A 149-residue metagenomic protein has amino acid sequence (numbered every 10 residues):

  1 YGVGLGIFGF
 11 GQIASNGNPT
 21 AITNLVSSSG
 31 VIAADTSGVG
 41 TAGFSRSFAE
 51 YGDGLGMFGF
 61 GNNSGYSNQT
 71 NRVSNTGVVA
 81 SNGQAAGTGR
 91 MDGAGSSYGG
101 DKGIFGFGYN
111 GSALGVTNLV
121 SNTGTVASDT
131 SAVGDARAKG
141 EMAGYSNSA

Functional and structural regions predicted by a protein language model:
Y1-A149: Polar, enzyme-active/binding microenvironments
